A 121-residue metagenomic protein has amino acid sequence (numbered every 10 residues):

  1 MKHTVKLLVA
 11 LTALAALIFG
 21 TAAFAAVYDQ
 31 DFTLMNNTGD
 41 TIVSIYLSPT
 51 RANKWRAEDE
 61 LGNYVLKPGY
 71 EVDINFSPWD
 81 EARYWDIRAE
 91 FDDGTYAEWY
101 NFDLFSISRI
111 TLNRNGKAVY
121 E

Functional and structural regions predicted by a protein language model:
M1-A10: Bacterial N-terminal signal peptides that target proteins for export
V9-F19: Bacterial N-terminal signal peptides
F19-A26: Sec/Tat signal peptide C-region and signal peptidase I cleavage site
L34-G39: Asparagine-centered strand-capping/turn motif at beta-strand->loop junctions
D40-S44: Short acidic/proline- and small/hydrophobic-mixed sequence motifs that coincide with surface turns and coil-to-beta
W55-D80: Intrinsically disordered, low-complexity Pro/Gly/Ser/Thr-rich segments with frequent PxxP/GP/PP motifs and embedded
A82-D92: A short, solvent-exposed beta-strand micro-motif common in secreted/extracellular proteins
Y96-E121: Extracellular beta-sheet/turn segments enriched in Thr/Pro/Gly and aliphatic residues
